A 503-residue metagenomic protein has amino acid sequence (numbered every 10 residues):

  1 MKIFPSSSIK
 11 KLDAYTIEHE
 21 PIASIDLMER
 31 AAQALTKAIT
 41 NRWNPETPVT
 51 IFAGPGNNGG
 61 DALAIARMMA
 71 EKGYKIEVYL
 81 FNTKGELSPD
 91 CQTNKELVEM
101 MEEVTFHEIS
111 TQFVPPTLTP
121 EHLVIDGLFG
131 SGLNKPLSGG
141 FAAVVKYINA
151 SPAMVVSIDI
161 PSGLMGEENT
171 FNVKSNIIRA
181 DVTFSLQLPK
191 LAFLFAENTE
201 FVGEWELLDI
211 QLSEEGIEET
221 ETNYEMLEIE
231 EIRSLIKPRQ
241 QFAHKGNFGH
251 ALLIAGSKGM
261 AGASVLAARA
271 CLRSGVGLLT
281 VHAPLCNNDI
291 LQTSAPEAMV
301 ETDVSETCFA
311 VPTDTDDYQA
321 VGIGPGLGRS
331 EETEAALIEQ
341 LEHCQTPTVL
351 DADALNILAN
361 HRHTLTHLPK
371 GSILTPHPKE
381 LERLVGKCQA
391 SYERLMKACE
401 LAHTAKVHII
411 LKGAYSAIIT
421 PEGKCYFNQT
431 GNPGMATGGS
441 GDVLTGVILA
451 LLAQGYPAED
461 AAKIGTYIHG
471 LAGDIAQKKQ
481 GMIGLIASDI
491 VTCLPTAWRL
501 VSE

Functional and structural regions predicted by a protein language model:
M1-N82, S88, F193-T348, A352 (+2 more regions): Small-residue (G/A/S/T)-rich helix-start motifs and N-terminal tracts that mark the onset
A66-N149, D289-E301, F309-T313, D317: N-terminal small/polar loop signature for handling phosphorylated ligands or for N-terminal nucleophile
L87-D90, G140, S175-I178, I486-D489: Short acidic-hydrophobic sequence patches enriched in Asp/Glu that either
P89-D90, P136-S138, N169-F171, V385-Q389: Short, solvent-exposed loop/turn segments at secondary-structure boundaries
N94-K95, F141-A142, A180, L337 (+2 more regions): Amphipathic alpha-helical segments in well-structured domains
E102-V104, A150-A153, T404-V407: A structural motif corresponding to the C-terminal end of an alpha-helix and its immediate exit/capping segment
Q112-V114, I160-G166, L191, E306-C308 (+1 more regions): Short acidic loop-to-helix transition motifs that present clustered carboxylates
E121-L123, L128-T222: Internal gly/pro-rich beta-alpha loop/helix module that stabilizes soluble enzyme cofactors or their anionic handles
